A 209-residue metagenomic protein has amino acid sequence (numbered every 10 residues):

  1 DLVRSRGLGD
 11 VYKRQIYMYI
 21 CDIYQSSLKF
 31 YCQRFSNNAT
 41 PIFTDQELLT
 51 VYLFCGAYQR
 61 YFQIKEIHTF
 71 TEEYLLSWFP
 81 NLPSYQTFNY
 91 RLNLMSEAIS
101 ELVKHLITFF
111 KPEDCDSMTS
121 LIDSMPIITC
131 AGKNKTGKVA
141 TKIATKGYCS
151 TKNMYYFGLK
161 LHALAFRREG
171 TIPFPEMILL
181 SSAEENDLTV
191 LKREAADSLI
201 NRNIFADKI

Functional and structural regions predicted by a protein language model:
D1-Y12: Single conserved hydrophobic/aromatic residue that forms the stacking wall/gate of nucleotide- or nucleobase-binding
V3, L53-A57: Short glycine/serine- and small hydrophobic-enriched flexible loop segments
I16-F54: Basic, short loop/linker segments at the boundary and entry of helix-turn-helix/winged-helix-like folds
I20, Q46, T108-I209: Polybasic low-complexity intrinsically disordered regions
F35, N81-S84, S100-I107, V139-S150: Short acidic (Asp/Glu) patches
A57-K65, T171: Short helix-capping/linker segments at secondary-structure and domain boundaries
Q63-F79: DNA-recognition alpha helix
F79-E97: Major-groove recognition helix of helix-turn-helix-like DNA-binding domains
